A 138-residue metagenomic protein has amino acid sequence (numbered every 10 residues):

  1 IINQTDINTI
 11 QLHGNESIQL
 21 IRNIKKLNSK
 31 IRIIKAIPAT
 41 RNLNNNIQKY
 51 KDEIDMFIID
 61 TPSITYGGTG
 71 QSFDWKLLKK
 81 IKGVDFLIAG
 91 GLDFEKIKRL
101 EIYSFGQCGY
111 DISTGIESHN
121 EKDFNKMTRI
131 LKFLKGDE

Functional and structural regions predicted by a protein language model:
I1-I97: Conserved anion-binding
L12-S17, D60-G68, S104-F133: Glycine-rich phosphate-binding active-site loops on the catalytic face of alpha/beta enzymes
I97-K98, T114: Active-site-adjacent structural elements that line small-molecule/cofactor binding pockets in enzymes
L134-E138: Generic C-terminal helix-cap and adjacent flexible tail
